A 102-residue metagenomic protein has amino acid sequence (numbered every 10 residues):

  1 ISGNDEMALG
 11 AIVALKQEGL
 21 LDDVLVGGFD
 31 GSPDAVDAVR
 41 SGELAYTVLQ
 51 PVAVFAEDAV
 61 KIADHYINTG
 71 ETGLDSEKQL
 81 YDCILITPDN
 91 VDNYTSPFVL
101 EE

Functional and structural regions predicted by a protein language model:
I1-D37: Hydrophobic alpha-helical
I12-L20, R40, L44, K61-N68 (+1 more regions): Sec-exported extracytoplasmic/periplasmic mature domains
D22, Y46, G73-L74: Residue-level detector of short coil/turn "hinge" positions at structural boundaries
L25-G27, A45, I86: Structural detector of well-ordered beta-strand residues that form the stable sheet scaffold of enzyme domains
A35, L44, Y81-D82: Glycine-rich, flexible loop/turn motifs
S41-A53: Short beta-strand elements at the ligand-binding edges of bilobed clamshell
V52-E102: Hinge/cleft segment of the Venus flytrap/periplasmic-binding protein
